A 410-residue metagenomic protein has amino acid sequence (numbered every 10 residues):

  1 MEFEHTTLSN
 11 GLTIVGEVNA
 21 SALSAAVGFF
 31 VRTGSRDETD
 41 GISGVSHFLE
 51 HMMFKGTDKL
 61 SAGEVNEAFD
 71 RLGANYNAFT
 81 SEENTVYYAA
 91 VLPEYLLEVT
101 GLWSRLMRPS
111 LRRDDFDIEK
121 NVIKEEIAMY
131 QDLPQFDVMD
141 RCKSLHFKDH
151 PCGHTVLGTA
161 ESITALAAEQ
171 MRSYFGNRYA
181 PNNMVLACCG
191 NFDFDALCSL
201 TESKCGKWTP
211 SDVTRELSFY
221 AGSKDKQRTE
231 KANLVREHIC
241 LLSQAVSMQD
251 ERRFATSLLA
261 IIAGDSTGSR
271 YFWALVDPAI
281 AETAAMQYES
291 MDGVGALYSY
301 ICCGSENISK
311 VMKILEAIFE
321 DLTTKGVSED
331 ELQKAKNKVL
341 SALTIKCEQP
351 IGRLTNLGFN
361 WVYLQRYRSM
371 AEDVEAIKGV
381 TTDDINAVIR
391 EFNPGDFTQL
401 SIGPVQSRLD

Functional and structural regions predicted by a protein language model:
E2-F3, T7, V18, E64-V213 (+5 more regions): Charge-rich, well-structured scaffold segments of protease-associated domains
V18-N19, M53: Short clusters of small/polar residues that mark proteolytic maturation junctions
N19, G28-F30, D212-R270, A279: His/Glu-based metal-binding/catalytic segments typifying zinc-dependent metallopeptidases
L23-A25, L96, Q249: A short local loop/turn or secondary-structure capping micro-motif enriched for an aromatic residue
A26-A90, I262-I280, G293: M16/MPP (pitrilysin/insulinase) zinc-metallopeptidase core fold and M16-derived inactive scaffolds
H47, H51, H150, H238: Histidine-centered active-site/metal-ligand motif
